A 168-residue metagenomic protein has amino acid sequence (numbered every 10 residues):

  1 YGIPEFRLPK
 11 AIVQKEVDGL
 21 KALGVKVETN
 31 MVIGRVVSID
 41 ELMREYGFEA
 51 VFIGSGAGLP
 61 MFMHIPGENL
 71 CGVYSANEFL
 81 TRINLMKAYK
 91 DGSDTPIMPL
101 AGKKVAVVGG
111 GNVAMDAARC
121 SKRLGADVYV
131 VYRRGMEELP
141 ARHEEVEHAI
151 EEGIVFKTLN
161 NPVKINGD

Functional and structural regions predicted by a protein language model:
Y1-D168: Residues forming the flavin
